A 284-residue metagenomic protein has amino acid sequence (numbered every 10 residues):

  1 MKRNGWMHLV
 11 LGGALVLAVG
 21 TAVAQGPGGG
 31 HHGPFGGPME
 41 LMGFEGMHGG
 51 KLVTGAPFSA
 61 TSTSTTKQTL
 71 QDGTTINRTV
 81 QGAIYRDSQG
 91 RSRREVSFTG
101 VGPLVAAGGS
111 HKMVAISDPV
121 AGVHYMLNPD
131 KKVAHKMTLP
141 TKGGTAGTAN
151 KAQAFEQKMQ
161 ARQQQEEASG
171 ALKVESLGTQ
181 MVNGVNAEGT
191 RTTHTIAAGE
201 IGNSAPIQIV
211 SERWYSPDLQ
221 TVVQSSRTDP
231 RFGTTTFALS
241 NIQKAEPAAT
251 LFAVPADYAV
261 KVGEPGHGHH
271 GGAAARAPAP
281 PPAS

Functional and structural regions predicted by a protein language model:
M1-V10: Bacterial N-terminal signal peptides that target proteins for export
V10-G20: Bacterial N-terminal signal peptides
G12, Q25-G26: Eukaryotic compositionally biased low-complexity/IDR segments
G26-S284: Extended soluble regions of mature proteins
